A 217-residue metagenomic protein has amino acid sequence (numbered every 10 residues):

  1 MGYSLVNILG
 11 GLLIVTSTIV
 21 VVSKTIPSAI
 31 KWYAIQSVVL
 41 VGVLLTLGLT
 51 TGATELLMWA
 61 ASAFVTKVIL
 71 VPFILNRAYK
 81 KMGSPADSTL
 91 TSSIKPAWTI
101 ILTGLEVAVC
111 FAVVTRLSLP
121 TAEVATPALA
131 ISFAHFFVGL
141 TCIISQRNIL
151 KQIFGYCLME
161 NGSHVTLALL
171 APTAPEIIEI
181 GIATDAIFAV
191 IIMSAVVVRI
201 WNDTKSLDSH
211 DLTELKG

Functional and structural regions predicted by a protein language model:
M1-G217: Alpha-helical transmembrane segments of multi-pass membrane proteins predominantly involved in bioenergetics
